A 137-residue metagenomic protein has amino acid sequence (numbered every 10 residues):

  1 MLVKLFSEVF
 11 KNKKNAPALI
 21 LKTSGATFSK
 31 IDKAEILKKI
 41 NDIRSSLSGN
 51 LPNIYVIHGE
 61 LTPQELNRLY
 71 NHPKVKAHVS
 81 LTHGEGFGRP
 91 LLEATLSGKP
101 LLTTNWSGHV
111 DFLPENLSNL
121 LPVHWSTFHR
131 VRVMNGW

Functional and structural regions predicted by a protein language model:
M1-A16: Short hydrophobic signal-anchor/transmembrane segments that target glycosyltransferases and glycosylation machinery
L2, L102-D111: Classical protein tyrosine phosphatase
L19-S24: Short internal beta-strands
G25-H72, K76-A77: Nucleotide-activated donor-binding/catalytic signature segment of Leloir-type glycosyltransferases, i.e., the conserved
R68-G86, L96-K99: Acidic donor-binding loop of glycosyltransferase active sites
G88-L91, W106: Short glycine/serine-rich donor-binding loops of glycosyltransferases
P100-T103, N119-L120: Short hydrophobic beta-strand element within catalytic cores of glycosyltransferases and related nucleotide-activated
V110-W137: Change "using UDP/GDP/dTDP sugars" to "using nucleotide sugars
